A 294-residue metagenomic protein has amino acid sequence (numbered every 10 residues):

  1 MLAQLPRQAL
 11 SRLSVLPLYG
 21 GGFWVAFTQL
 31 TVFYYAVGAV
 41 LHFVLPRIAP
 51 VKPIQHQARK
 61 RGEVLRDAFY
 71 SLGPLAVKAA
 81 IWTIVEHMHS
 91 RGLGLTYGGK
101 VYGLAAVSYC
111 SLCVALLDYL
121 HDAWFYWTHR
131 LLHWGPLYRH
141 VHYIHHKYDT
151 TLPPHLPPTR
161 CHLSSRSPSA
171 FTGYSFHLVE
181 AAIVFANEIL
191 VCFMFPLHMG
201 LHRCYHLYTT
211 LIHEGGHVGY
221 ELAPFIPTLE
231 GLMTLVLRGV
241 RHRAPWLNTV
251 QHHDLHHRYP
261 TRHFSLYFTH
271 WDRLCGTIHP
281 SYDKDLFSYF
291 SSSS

Functional and structural regions predicted by a protein language model:
M1-T28, V37, F43, R47-K60 (+1 more regions): Cytosolic/stromal cytosol-facing helical appendages immediately following the last transmembrane segment
G21, Q55-L75, G98-C110: Interfacial transmembrane-helix boundary/kink motif in multi-pass membrane proteins
V25-V32, V64, L112, L116 (+3 more regions): Hydrophobic alpha-helical segments of membrane proteins, primarily the transmembrane helices and their short helical
T28-V40, L72-H89, L116, I183-L190: Hydrophobic alpha-helical transmembrane segments of multi-pass integral membrane proteins
A68, H129, H142, H146: Conserved hydrophobic/aromatic pocket- or pore-lining residues that grip, position, or stack substrates in active sites
S71, D118-D122, Y126, Y174-H177 (+1 more regions): Hydrophobic transmembrane-helix microenvironments that flank and shape a buried ionizable site
A80-H121: Juxtamembrane helix-loop-helix connectors linking adjacent transmembrane helices in multi-pass membrane enzymes
L104-Y126, R130, T209-T210, V236-R243: Membrane-embedded alpha-helical segments that form the functional core of polytopic membrane enzymes, especially those
